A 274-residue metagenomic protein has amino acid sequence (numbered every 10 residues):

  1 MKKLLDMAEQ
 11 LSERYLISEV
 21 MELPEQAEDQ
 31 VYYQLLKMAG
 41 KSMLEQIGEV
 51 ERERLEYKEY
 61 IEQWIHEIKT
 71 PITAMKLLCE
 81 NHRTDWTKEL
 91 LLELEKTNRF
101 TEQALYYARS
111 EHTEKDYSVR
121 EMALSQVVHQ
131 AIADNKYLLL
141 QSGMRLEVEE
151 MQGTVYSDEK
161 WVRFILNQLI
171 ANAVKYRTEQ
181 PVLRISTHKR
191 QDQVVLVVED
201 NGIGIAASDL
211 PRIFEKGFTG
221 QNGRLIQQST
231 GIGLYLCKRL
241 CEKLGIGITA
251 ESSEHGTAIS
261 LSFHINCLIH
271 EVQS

Functional and structural regions predicted by a protein language model:
T113-Y117, E150, T154-S157: Conserved micro-motifs of the catalytic ATP-binding
K136-V148: Short conserved segments within the C-terminal catalytic ATPase subdomain
A173-V174: Short helix-loop "hinge" at the ATP-lid/N-box region of the Bergerat-fold HATPase_c
Q180-D192: Short beta-strand/loop element within the Bergerat-fold HATPase_c
D200: Acidic ATP/Mg2+-coordinating residue in the GHKL
I205-F218: Short conserved segment of the HATPase_c
